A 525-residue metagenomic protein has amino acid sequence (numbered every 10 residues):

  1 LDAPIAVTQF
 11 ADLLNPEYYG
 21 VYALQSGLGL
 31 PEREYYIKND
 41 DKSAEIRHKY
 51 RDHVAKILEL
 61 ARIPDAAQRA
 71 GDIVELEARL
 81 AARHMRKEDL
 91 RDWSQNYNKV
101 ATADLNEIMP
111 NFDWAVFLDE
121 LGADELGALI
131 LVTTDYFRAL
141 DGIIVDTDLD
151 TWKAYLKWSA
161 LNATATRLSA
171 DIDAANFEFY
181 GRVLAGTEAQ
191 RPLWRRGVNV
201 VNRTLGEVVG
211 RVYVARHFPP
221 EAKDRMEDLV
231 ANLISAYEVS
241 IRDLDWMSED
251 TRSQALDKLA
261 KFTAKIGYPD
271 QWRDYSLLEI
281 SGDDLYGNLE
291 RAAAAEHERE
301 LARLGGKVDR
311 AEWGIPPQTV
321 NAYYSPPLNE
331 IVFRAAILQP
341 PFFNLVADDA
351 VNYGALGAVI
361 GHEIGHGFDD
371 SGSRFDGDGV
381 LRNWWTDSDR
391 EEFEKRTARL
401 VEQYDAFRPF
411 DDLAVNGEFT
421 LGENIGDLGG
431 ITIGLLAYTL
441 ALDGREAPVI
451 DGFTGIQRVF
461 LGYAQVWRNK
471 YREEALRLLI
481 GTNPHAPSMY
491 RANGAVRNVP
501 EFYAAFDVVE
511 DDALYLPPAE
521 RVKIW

Functional and structural regions predicted by a protein language model:
L1-D228, N232: Noncatalytic, helix-rich "gating/capping" subdomain that lines the substrate-entry/channel surface of large enzyme
R79, I108-F112, L126, I130-F137 (+5 more regions): Intrinsically disordered, low-complexity linker/terminal regions across diverse proteins
